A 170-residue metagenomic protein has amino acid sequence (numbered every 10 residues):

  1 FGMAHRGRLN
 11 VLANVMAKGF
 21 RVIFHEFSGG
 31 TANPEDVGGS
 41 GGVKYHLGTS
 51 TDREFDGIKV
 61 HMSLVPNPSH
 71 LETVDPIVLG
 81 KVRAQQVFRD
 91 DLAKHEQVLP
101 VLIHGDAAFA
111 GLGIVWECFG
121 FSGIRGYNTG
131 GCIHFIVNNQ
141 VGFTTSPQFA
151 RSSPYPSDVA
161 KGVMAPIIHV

Functional and structural regions predicted by a protein language model:
F1-I133, V137-S152, D158, V163-I167: Conserved internal helical-beta-strand scaffold that buttresses enzyme catalytic cores
